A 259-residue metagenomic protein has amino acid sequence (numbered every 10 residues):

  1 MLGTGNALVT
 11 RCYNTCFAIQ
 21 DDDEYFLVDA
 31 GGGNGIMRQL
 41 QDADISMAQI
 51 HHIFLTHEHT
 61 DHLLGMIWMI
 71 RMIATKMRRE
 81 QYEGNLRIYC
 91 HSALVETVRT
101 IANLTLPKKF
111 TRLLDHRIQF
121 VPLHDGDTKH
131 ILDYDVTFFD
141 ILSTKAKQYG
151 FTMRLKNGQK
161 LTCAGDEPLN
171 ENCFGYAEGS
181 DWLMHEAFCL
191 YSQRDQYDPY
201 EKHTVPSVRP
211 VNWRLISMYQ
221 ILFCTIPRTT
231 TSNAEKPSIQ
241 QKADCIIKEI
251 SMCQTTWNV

Functional and structural regions predicted by a protein language model:
M1-A43, K147-G165, W182: Conserved beta-strand hairpin/beta-sheet module of binuclear metal-dependent hydrolase folds, prominently
G5-A7, I88, L94-V95, P227-S232: Short histidine/acidic/glycine/proline-rich micro-motifs that form metal- and phosphate-coordinating active-site loops
V9-R11, P122-Y191: Active-site-proximal loop/helix segment associated with metal-binding centers of metalloenzymes
V28-G31, H51-H57, H91, L161-G165 (+3 more regions): Active-site neighborhood of phospho(di)ester-bond hydrolases with catalytic His/Asp-centered motifs
N34-L86: Active-site metal-binding motif and surrounding structural segment of the metallo-beta-lactamase
I45-A48, G84, H116, L132-Y134 (+2 more regions): Structured loop/turn residues at beta-strand edges in well-structured enzyme cores
Y82-R87, H91-K147, K156, M252-W257: Metallo-beta-lactamase
P168-W257: Cap/insert and terminal regions of metallo-dependent hydrolase folds
